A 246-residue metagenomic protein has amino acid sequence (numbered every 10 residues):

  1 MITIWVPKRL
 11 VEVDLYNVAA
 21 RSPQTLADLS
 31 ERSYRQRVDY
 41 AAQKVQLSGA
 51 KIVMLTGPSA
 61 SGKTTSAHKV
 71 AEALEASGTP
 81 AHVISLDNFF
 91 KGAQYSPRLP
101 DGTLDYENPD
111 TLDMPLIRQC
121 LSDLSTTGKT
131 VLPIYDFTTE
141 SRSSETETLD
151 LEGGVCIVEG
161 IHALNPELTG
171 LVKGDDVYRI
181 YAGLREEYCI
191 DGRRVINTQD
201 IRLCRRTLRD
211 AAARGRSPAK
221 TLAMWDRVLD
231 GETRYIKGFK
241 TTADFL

Functional and structural regions predicted by a protein language model:
M1-Y40: Charged, amphipathic alpha-helical linker segments immediately N-terminal to NTP-binding catalytic cores
P23, D28, P166-L246: Conserved NTP phosphate-binding and transfer environment spanning the P-loop NTPase/kinase superfamily
V53-L55: Hydrophobic anchor at the beta1->P-loop junction of P-loop NTPases
A60: Walker A (P-loop) phosphate-binding loop of P-loop NTPases
K63: Conserved lysine of the Walker
E72-H82: Post-Walker A helix-loop "phosphate-sensing" segment adjacent to the P-loop in P-loop NTPases
H82-I84, K91-E140, V155: Conserved nucleotide-sensing/catalytic segment adjacent to the nucleotide-binding pocket in NTP-handling enzymes
